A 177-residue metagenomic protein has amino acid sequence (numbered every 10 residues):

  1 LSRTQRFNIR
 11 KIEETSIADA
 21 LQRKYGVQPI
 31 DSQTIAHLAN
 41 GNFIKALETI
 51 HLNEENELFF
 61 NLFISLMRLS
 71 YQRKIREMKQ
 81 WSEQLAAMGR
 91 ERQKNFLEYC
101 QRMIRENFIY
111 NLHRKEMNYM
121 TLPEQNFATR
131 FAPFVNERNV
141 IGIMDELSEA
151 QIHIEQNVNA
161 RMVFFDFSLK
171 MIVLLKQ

Functional and structural regions predicted by a protein language model:
L1-Y99, M103, Y110-Q177: Charged, glycine-rich active-site and insertion segments that engage polyanionic ligands
